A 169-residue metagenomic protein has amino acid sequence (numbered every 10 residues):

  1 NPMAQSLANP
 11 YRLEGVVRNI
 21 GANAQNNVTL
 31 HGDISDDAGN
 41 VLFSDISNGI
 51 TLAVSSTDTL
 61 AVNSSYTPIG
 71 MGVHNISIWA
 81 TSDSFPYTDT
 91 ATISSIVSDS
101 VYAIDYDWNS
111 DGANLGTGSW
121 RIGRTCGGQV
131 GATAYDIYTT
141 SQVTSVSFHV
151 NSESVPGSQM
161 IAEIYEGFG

Functional and structural regions predicted by a protein language model:
N1-E14, T88-F168: Beta-sheet-rich sandwich/jelly-roll-like modules and their strand-loop junctions
Y11, V28, G72-I76: Exposed beta-strand face motif in extracellular beta-rich ectodomains
G15, G32, I78-A80: Hydrophobic/tyrosine-rich beta-strand signature of extracellular beta-sandwich/beta-rich modules, prominently
V16-N23: Asparagine-centered strand-capping/turn motif at beta-strand->loop junctions
A24-D33: Short flexible loop/turn segments that cap and initiate beta-strands
D33-L42, Y165-G169: Change "in extracellular beta-sheet-rich domains … of secreted and cell-surface proteins" to "in beta-sheet-rich domains
D37-M71: Intrinsically disordered, low-complexity Pro/Gly/Ser/Thr-rich segments with frequent PxxP/GP/PP motifs and embedded
Y66-S100: Terminal connector regions
